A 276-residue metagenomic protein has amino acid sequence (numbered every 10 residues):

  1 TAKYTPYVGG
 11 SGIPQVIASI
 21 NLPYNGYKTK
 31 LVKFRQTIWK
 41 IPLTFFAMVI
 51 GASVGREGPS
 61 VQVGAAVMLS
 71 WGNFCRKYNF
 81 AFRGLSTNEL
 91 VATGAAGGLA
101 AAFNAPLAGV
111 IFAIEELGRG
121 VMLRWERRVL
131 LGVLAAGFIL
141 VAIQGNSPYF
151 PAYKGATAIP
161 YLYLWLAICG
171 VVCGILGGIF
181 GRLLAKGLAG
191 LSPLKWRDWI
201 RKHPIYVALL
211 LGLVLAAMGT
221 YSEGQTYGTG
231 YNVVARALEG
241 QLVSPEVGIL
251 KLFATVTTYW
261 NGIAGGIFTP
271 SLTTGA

Functional and structural regions predicted by a protein language model:
T1-A276: Alpha-helical transmembrane segments and immediately membrane-proximal extracytoplasmic
